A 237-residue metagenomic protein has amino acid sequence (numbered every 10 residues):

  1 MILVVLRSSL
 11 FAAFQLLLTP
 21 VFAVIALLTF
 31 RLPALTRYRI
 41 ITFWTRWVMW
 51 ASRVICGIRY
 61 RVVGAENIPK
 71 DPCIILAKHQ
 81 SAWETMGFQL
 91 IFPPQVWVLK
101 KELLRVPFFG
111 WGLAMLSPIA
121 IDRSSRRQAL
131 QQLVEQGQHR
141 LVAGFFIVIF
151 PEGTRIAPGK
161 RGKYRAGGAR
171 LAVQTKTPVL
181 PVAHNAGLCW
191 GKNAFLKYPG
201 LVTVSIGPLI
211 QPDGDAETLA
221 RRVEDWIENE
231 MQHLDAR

Functional and structural regions predicted by a protein language model:
I2, L6-R31: A hydrophobic membrane-anchoring feature enriched in long, contiguous, low-charge segments that mark signal-anchor
I2-A13, T36-I40, R105, A172: Structural motif marking the loop-to-transmembrane transition
I2-V5, L130-R237: Non-catalytic C-terminal accessory region of glycerolipid acyltransferases and related lyso-lipid remodeling enzymes
A23-R46, R53-C56, P69-R126: Catalytic core of membrane glycerolipid acyltransferases/transacylases, capturing the structured, soluble-facing
V62, I75, W97-V98, V204-I206: Generic preference for hydrophobic
G64-I68: Glycine-rich helix-loop-beta junction characteristic of Rossmann-like nucleotide cofactor-binding loops
